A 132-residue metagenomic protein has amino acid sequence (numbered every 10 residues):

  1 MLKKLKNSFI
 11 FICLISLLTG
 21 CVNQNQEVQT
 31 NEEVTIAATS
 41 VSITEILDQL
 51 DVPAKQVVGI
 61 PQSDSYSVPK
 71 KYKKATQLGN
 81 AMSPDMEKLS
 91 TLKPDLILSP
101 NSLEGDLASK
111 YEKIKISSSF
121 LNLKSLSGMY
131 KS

Functional and structural regions predicted by a protein language model:
L2-L14, L18-E45: Bacterial Sec-exported substrate-binding components of ABC uptake systems
L17, D48, E112: Short polybasic/polar patches that bind polyanions
T30-T35, L107-S132: Extracytoplasmic substrate-binding proteins
A38-S90, L96, N101: A short, structured surface patch at a secondary-structure boundary
P53, K74, D106-L107, G128: Flexible domain-boundary/linker segments
Q62, E104, L126: Positions that flank functional sites
S90-T91, K113: Solvent-exposed polar/charged
